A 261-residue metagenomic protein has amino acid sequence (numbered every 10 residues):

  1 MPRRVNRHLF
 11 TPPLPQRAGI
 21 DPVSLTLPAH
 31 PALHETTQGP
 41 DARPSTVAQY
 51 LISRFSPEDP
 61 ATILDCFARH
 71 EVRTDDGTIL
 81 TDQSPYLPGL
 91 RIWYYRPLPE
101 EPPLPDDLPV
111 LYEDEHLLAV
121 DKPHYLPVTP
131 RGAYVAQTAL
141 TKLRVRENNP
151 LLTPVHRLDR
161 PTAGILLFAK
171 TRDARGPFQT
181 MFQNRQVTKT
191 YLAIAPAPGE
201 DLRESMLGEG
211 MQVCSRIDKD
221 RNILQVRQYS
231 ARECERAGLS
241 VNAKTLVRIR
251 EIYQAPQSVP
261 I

Functional and structural regions predicted by a protein language model:
M1-I261: RNA pseudouridine synthases
